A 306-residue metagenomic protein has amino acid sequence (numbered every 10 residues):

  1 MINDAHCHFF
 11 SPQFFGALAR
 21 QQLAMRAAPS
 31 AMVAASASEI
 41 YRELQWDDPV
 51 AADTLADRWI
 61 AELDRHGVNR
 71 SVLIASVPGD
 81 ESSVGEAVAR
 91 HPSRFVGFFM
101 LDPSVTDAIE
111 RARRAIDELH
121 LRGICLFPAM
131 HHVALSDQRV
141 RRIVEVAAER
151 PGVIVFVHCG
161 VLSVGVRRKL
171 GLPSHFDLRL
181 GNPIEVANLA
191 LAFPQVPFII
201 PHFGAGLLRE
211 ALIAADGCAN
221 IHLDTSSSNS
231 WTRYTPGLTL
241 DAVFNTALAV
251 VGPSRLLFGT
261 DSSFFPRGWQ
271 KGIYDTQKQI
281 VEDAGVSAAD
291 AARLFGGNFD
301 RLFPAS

Functional and structural regions predicted by a protein language model:
M1-A5, P12-R65, R70, R114 (+3 more regions): Mid-to-C-terminal alpha-helical segments outside catalytic/metal-binding sites
D4, V72-A75, I199-P201, D224 (+2 more regions): Short beta-strand segments
H6, L63, V84, A115 (+7 more regions): Conserved, mostly hydrophobic/aromatic
F10-P12, P78-D80, S104-D107, V161-G165 (+3 more regions): Active-site environment of divalent metal-dependent phosphoester hydrolases
R58-E62, S83-A87, R111-A115, R139-I143 (+4 more regions): A general structural detector for well-ordered alpha-helical segments in enzyme core domains, enriched
R65-R70, P92-F95, L191-F198: Short, surface-exposed connector motifs at secondary-structure boundaries
N69-R70, S76-R168, L172-D177: Active-site gating/metal-coordination segments in enzymes
R122-G123, S136-L257: Catalytic pocket-lining loop regions of alpha/beta-barrel enzymes, especially the amidohydrolase/enolase/GH5 lineages
